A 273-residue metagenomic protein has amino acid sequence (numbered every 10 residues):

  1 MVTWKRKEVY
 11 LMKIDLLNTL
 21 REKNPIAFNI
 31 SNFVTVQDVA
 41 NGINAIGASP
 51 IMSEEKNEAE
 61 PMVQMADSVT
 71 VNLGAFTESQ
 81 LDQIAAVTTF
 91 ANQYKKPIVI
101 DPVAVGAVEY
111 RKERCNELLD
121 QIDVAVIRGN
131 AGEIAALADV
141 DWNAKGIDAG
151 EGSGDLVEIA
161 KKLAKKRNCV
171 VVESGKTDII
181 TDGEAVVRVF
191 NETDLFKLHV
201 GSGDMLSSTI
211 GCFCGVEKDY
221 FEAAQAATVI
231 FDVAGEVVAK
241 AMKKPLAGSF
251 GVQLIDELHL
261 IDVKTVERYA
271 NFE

Functional and structural regions predicted by a protein language model:
M1-L11: Short, Lys/Arg-enriched N-terminal segments with co-localized hydrophobic residues within the first ~10-30 amino acids
K13-I100: Conserved N-terminal subdomain of the carbohydrate kinase-like
Q80-G129: Glycine/small-residue-rich loop that forms an oxyanion/phosphate-binding "nest" at active or ligand-binding sites
R111-V186: Conserved phosphate/ATP/ADP-binding segment of small-molecule kinases
A136, V200-V229: Short, small-residue alpha-helix embedded
I159-L163, Y220-G235, L254: Short, well-structured alpha-helical segments that form the helix of a local strand-helix-strand
F190-V200: Short pre-catalytic strand/loop immediately N-terminal to key active-site residues, enriched for Gly-Thr
V233-E273: Charged C-terminal helix
